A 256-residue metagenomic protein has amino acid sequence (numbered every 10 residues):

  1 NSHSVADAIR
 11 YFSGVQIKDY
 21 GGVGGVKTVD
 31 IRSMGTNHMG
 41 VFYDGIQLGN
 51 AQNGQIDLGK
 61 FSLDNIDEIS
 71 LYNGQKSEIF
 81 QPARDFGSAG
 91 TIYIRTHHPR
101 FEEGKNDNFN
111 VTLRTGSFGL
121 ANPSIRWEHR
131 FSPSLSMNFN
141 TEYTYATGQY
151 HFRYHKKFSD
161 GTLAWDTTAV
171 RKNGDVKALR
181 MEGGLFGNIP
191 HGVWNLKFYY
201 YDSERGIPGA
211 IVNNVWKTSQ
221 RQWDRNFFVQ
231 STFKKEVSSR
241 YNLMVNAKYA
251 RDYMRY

Functional and structural regions predicted by a protein language model:
V5-A8, K27-D30, G59-S62, L71 (+2 more regions): N-terminal periplasmic accessory domains that precede and gate Gram-negative outer-membrane beta-barrel machines
A6-N50: Extracytoplasmic beta-strand/coil segments of soluble accessory domains associated with Gram-negative outer-membrane
M39, K105-F109, R114, A121 (+5 more regions): Outer-envelope beta-barrel architecture signal
Q47-K76: Short acidic/polar hinge/loop motifs at secondary-structure boundaries that mediate gating or recognition
A83-R84, R126, Y150-K156, G206-V215 (+2 more regions): Outer-membrane beta-barrel translocator domains and adjoining extracellular loop/strand segments of Gram-negative
T96, L113-G119, Y143-T147, I189-H191 (+2 more regions): Transmembrane beta-strands of outer-membrane beta-barrel pores
I125-H129, M181-G187, V229-K235: Residues on the lipid-exposed face of transmembrane beta-strands in outer-membrane beta-barrel proteins
K172-A178, H191-L243, A250-Y256: Flexible loop and strand-edge segments within Gram-negative outer membrane beta-barrel domains
